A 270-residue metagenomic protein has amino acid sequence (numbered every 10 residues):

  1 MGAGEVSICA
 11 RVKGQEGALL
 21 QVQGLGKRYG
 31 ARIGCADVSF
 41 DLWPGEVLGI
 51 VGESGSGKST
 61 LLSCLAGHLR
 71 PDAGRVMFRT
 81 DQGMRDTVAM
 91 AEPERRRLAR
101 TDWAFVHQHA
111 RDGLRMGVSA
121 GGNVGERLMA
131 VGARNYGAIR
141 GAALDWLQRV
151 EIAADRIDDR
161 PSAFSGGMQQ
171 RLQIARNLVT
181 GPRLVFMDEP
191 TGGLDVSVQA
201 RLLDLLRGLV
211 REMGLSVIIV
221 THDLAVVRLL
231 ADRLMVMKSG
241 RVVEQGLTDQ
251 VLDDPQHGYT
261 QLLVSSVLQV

Functional and structural regions predicted by a protein language model:
A66: Helix-to-loop junction immediately C-terminal to a conserved catalytic motif
R75-R97: ABC ATPase NBD Q-loop/coupling interface
A138-D155, V264-S265: Conserved ABC ATPase "signature" region
R160-F164, M168: Conserved ABC ATPase signature
Q245-G246: ABC ATPase "signature
